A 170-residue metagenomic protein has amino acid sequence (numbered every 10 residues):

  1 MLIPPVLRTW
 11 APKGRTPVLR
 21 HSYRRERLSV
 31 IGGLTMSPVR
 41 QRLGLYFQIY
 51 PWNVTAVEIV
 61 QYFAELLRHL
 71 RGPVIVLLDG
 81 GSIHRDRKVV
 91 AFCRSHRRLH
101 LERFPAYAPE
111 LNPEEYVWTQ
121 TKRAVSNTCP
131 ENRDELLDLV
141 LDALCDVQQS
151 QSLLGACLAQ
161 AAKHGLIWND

Functional and structural regions predicted by a protein language model:
M1-A64, Q160, H164-D170: Extended, low-complexity cationic-aromatic segments
L2-I3, A56-R103: RNase H-like DDE/DDD metal-dependent nuclease/strand-transfer catalytic core used by mobile genetic elements
P5-T9, V90-C93, Y116-W118: Short, glycine/charged-enriched secondary-structure capping and boundary segments
R8-R15, R98-L101, W118-K122: Short glycine/proline- and charge-enriched loop/turn segments that cap or connect secondary-structure elements
R25, V54-Q61, K88, Y116 (+3 more regions): Generic recognition of short, well-ordered alpha-helical interface segments
G33, H69, Q120: Conserved catalytic core of Hanks-type protein kinase domains
D79-G80, R87, E102-A124, D134-L136: RNase H-like two-metal-ion nuclease catalytic core shared by retroviral integrases and related mobile-element nucleases
E114-D170: C-terminal anion-handling pockets and recognition modules
